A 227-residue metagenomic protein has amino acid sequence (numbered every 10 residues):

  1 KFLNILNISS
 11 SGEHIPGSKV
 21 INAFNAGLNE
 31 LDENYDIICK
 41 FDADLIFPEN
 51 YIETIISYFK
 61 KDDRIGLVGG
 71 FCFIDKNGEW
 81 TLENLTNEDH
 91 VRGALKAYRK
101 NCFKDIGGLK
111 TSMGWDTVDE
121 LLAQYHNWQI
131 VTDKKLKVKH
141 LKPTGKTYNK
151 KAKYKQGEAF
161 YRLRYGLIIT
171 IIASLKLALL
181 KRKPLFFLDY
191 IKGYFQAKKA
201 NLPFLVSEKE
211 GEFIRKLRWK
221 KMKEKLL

Functional and structural regions predicted by a protein language model:
K1-E13: Acidic donor-binding segment of Leloir-type glycosyltransferases
S11-N22, S112: A short, glycine-/small-residue-rich helix N-cap motif at loop->alpha-helix starts within glycosyltransferase
G12, I46-L82: Conserved donor NDP-sugar-binding/catalytic core segment of glycosyltransferases
I21-I37: Active-site nucleotide-sugar/metal-binding loop of Leloir-type enzymes
N34-I46: Short beta-strand-to-loop acidic/aromatic patch adjacent to the donor-nucleotide binding site
R92-G107: Conserved nucleotide-sugar donor-binding and metal-coordinating catalytic region shared by glycosyltransferases
C102-D105, S112-K142: A short, conserved alpha-helix in the catalytic core of glycosyltransferases
A152-L227: Non-catalytic, C-terminal membrane-associated alpha-helical segments of glycosyltransferases
